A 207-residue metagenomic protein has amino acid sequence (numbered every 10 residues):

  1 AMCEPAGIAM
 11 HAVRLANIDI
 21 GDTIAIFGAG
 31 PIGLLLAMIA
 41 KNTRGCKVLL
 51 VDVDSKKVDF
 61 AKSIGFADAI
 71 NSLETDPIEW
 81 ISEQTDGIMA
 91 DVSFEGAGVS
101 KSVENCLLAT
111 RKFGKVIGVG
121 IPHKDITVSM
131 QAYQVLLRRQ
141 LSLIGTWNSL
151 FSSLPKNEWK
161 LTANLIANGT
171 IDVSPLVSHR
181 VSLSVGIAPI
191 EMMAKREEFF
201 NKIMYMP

Functional and structural regions predicted by a protein language model:
A1, A25, A29, L50-V51 (+5 more regions): Glycine- and other small-residue-rich loops at beta-strand/loop junctions that grip anionic moieties
A1-T75, E79: Mid-domain Rossmann-like dinucleotide-binding core that forms the NAD(H)/NADP(H) cofactor-binding site
A6-A9, I78, V103, W159-A163 (+1 more regions): A general structural signal for well-ordered alpha-helical segments in protein cores
A16-I18, A67-S142: Glycine-rich cofactor phosphate-binding loops and adjacent beta1-alpha1 units of small-molecule cofactor enzyme domains
I20, G87, I117-G118, P122-I126 (+3 more regions): C-terminal capping/lid region of NAD(P)-dependent oxidoreductase domains
F60, N105-L108, V135, L161 (+1 more regions): Well-formed, non-transmembrane alpha-helical positions, independent of function
S82, I126-V177, I187-A188: C-terminal substrate-binding/catalytic core of Rossmann-like NAD(P)-dependent dehydrogenases/reductases
